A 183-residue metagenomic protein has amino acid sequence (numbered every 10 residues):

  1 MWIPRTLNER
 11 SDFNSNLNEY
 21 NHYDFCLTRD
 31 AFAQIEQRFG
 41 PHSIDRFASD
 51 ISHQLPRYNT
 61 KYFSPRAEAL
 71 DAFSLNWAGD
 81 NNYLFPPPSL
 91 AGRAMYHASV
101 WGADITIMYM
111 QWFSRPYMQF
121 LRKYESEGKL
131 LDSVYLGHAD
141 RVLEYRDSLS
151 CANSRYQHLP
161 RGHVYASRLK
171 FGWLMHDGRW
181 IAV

Functional and structural regions predicted by a protein language model:
M1-E127, V134-L136: Acidic, metal-ion-coordinating active-site neighborhood of RNase H-like domains and the RT-RNase H "connection"/linker
W77, H97-V100, D104-A182: Family-specific functional microsites
